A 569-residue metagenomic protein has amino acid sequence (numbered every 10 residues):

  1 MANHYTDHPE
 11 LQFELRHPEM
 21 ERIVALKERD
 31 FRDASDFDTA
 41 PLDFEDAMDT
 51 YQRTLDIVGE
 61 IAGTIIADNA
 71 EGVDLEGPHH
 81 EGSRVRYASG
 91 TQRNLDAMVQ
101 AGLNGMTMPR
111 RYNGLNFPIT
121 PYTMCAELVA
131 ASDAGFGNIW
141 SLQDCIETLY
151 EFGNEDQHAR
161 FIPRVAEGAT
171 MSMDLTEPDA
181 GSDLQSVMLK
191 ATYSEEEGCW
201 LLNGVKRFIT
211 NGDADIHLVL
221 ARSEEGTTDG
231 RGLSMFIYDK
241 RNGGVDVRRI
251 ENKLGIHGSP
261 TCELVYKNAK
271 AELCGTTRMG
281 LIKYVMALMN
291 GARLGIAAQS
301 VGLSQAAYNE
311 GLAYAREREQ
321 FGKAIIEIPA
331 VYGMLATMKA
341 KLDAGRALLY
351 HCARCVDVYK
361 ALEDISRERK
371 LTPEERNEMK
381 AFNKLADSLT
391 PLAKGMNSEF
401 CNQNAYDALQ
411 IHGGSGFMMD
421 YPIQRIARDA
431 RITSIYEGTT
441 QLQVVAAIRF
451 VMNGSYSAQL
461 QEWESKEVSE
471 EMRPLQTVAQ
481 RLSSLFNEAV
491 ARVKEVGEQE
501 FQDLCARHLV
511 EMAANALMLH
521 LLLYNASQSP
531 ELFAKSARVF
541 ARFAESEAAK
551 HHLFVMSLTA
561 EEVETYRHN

Functional and structural regions predicted by a protein language model:
M1-E81, V85: Extended, charge-enriched "interface" segments that sit outside catalytic cores
A2, E10, H17-E21, I256 (+2 more regions): Alpha-helix capping/hinge segments and adjacent helical runs
G59-E60, G90-P163, E167, T210-G212 (+2 more regions): Internal helix-loop-helix
N154-R160, T439, V445-N487: A structural-propensity feature for long, helix-poor, extended segments
C199, N203-V245: A short core secondary-structure module
R241-G244, R248, P260-A292, N309-I326 (+2 more regions): A glycine-rich, basic-preceded beta-loop-alpha segment at the flavin cofactor/substrate interface of flavin-utilizing
D343-K394, V490-L504, L523-S527, E531: C-terminal helix-coil-helix/basic helical segment that borders enzyme active sites and/or dimer interfaces and provides
G454, K466-N569: C-terminal amphipathic alpha-helical interaction region
